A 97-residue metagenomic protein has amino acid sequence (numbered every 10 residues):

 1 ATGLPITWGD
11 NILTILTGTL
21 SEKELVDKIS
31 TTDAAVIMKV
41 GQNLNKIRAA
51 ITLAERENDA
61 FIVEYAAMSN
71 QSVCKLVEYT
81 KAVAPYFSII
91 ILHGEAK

Functional and structural regions predicted by a protein language model:
A1-K28: Class I SAM-dependent methyltransferase SAM-binding "motif I" and its flanking Rossmann-like core
T31-K97: A contiguous loop/helix-start segment that scaffolds small-molecule binding in enzyme catalytic cores
